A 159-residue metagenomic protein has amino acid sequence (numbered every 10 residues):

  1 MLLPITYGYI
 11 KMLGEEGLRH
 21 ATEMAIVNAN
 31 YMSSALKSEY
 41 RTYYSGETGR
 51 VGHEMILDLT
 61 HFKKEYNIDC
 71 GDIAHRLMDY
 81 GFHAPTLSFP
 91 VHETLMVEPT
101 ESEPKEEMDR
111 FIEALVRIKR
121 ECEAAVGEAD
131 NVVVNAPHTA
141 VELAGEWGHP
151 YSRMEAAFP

Functional and structural regions predicted by a protein language model:
M1-I5: PLP-dependent aminotransferase class I/II
I10-P159: Non-catalytic terminal extensions of PLP-dependent enzymes
